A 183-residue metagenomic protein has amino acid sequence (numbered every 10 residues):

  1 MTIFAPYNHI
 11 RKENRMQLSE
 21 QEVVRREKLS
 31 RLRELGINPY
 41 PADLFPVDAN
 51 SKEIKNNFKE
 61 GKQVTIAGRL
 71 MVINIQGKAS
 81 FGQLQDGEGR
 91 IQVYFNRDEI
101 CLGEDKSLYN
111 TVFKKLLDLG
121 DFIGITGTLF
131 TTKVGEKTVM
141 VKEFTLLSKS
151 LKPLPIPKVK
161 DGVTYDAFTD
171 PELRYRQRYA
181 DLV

Functional and structural regions predicted by a protein language model:
I3-V183: Class II aminoacyl-tRNA synthetase catalytic cores and aaRS-like
